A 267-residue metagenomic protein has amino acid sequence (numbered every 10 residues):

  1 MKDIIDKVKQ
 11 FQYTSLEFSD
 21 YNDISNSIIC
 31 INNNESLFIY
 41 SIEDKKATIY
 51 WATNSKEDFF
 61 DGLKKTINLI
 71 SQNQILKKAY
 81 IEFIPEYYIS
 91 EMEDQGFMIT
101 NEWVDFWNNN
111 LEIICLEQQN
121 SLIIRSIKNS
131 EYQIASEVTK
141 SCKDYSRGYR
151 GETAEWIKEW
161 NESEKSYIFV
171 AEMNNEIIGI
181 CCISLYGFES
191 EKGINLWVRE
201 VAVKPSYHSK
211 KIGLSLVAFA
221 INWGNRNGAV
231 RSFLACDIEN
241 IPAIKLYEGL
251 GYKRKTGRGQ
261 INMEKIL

Functional and structural regions predicted by a protein language model:
M1-S19, Q118-Y149: Short amphipathic alpha-helix that is part of the acyltransferase structural core
L16-I70, C181-I194, R199: Conserved donor-binding loop and adjoining core beta-sheet/short helix segment in diverse acyl/aminoacyl transferases
Y40-D44, Y149-I168, E172-M173, I177-K192 (+1 more regions): A conserved beta-strand-loop-helix scaffold within acyl/acetyltransferase catalytic domains
N54-N120: Acyl-donor-binding surface of acyltransferase catalytic domains
E57-I70, E200-V203, S209-N222, R226 (+1 more regions): Conserved acetyl-CoA-binding loop-helix of GNAT-fold acetyltransferases
A79-E82, V198, S232-C236: Conserved hydrophobic beta-strand within the GNAT/NAT acetyltransferase core sheet that lines the active-site cleft
I84-N101, L214, I238-T256: Conserved active-site alpha-helix within GNAT-family acetyltransferase domains
V104-S121, V230, A235-I241, G257-L267: C-terminal "cap" of GNAT-fold acetyltransferases
